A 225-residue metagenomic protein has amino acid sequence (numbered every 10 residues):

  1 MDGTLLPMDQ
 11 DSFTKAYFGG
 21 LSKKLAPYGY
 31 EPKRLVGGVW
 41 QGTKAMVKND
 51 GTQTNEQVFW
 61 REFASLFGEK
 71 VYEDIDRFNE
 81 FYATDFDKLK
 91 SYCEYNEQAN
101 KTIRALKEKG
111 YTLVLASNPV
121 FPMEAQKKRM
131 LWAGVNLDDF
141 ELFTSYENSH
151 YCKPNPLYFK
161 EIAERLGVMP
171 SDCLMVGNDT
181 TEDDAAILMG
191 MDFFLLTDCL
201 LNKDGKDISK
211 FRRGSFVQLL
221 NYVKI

Functional and structural regions predicted by a protein language model:
D2-G38: Active-site neighborhood of HAD-like aspartate-dependent phosphohydrolases
D9-S12, D50, K90-S91: Short, solvent-exposed loop/turn segments at secondary-structure boundaries
T14-S22, V39-T43, W60, N79-F86 (+1 more regions): Hydrophobic alpha-helical core bundles mediating ligand binding, dimerization, or RNAP-core interactions
A26-P32, E69, G134-D139, G167: Short helix-capping segments at alpha-helix termini
V36-A83: A metal-dependent, Asp-based hydrolase signature
T54-V58, Y72-D76, A83-V114, P156: Short, acidic loop-to-helix structural element flanking the phosphoryl-transfer center in phosphate-processing enzymes
N100, R104-A105, V120-F121, Q126-I225: Asp-based, Mg2+/Mn2+-dependent phosphohydrolase catalytic module
A116-N118: A cross-family glycoside hydrolase active-site/sugar-binding cleft signature
